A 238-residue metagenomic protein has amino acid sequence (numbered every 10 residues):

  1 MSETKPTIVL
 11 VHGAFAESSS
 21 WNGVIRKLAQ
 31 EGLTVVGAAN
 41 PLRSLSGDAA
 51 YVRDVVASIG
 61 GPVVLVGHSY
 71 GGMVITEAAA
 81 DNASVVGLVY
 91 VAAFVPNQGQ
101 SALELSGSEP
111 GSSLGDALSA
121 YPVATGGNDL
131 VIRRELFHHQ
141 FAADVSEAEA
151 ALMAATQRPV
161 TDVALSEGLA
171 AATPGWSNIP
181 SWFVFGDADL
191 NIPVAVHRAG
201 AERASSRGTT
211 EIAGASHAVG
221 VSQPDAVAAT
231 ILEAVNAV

Functional and structural regions predicted by a protein language model:
E3-L45, V63-V64, D81-S84: Conserved HGGG/HGGXW glycine-rich cap/lid loop of the alpha/beta-hydrolase fold
P6, W176-S181, A204-R207: Short, proline-enriched alpha-helix->beta-strand connector loops that line the catalytic pocket of alpha/beta-hydrolase
S46-V63: Conserved acidic catalytic loop of the alpha/beta-hydrolase fold
V66-G71, I75: Gly/Ala-rich beta-loop-alpha elbow adjacent to hydrolase catalytic centers
S84-V85, V89-T125, L130, R134 (+1 more regions): Flexible "cap/lid" loop of the alpha/beta hydrolase fold
L88, P180-D189: Conserved strand-to-loop "acid loop" that flanks and positions the catalytic carboxylate
V145-A170, S181: Hydrophobic, aromatic-rich cap/lid helix
D187-A215, V221, E233: Conserved loop-alpha-helix segment in the C-terminal half of the alpha/beta-hydrolase fold that carries the catalytic
